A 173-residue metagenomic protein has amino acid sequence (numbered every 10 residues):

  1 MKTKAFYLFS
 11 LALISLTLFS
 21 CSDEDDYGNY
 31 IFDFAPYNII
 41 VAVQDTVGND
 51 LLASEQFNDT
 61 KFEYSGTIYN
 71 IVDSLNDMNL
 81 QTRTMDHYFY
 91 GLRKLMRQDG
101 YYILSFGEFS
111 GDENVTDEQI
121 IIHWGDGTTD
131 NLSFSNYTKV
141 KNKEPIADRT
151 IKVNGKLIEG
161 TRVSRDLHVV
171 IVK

Functional and structural regions predicted by a protein language model:
M1-L8: Bacterial N-terminal signal peptides that target proteins for export
K4, S54-E55, T161: Surface-exposed loop/turn and secondary-structure junction residues enriched for glycine/proline
T17-S20: C-terminal motif of bacterial Sec signal peptides marking the signal peptidase cleavage site
S22-Y37, A42, N70-K173: Extracytoplasmic cysteine-anchoring/structural motifs
Y27, V43-E55: Short amphipathic, basic-aromatic surface patches that mediate peripheral association with negatively charged
V47-D50, G66, G127, G155: Detector for glycine-centered tight turns/loop "hinges" at secondary-structure junctions
D50-S74: Short flexible loop/turn segments that cap and initiate beta-strands
